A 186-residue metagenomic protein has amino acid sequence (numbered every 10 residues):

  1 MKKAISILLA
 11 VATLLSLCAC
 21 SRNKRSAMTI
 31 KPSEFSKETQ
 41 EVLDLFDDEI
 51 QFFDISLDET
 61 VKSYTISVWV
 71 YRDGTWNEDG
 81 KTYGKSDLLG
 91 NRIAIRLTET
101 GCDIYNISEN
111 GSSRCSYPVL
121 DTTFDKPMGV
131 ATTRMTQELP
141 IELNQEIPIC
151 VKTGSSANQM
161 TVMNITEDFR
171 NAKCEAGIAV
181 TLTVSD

Functional and structural regions predicted by a protein language model:
M1-L9: Positively charged n-region of N-terminal signal peptides that target proteins for export
S16-A19: C-terminal motif of bacterial Sec signal peptides marking the signal peptidase cleavage site
N23-D186: Mature, Sec-exported extracytoplasmic domains of Gram-positive
